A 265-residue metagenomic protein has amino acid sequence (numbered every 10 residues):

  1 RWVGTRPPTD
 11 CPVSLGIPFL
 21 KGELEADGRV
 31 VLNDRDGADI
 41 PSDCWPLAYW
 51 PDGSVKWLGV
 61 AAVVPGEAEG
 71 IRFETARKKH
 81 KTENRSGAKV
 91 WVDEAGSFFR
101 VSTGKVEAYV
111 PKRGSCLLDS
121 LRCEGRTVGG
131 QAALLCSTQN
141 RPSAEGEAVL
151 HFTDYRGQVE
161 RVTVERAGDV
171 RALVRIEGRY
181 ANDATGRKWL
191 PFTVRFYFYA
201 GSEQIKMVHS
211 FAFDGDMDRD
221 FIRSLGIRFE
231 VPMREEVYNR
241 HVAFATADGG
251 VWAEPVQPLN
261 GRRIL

Functional and structural regions predicted by a protein language model:
R1-C11, D52-S54, P65-I71: Carbohydrate-binding surfaces of carbohydrate-active enzymes
V3-A26, I222-V231: Surface-exposed beta-strand/loop patches in extracellular or lumenal glycoproteins
P8, G37-I40, R219-I222: Short acidic/proline- and small/hydrophobic-mixed sequence motifs that coincide with surface turns and coil-to-beta
A26-V30, I71, D119, L225: Short beta-strand/loop motifs in extracellular/secreted proteins, especially within beta-sandwich accessory domains
D27, V31-L58: Solvent-exposed beta-strand/loop surfaces of large extracellular or lumenal domains
P46-L47, V60-P65, V194-Y197: Beta-strand-rich interaction surfaces with strong enrichment in secreted/lumenal proteins
V55-T103, A108-S120, F229: Extended acidic/polar, glycine-enriched regions that form or flank non-catalytic beta-rich accessory modules
A95-L265: Beta-strand/loop-rich accessory regions of lumenal/periplasmic or secreted enzymes, predominantly carbohydrate-active
